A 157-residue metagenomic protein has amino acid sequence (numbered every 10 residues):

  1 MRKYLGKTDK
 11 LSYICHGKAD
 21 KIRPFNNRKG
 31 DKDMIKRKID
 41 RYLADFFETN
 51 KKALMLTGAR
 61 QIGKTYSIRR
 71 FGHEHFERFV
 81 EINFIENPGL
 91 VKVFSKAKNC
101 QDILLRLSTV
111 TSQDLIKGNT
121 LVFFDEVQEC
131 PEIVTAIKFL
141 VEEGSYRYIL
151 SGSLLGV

Functional and structural regions predicted by a protein language model:
M1-V157: Phosphate-binding site recognition
